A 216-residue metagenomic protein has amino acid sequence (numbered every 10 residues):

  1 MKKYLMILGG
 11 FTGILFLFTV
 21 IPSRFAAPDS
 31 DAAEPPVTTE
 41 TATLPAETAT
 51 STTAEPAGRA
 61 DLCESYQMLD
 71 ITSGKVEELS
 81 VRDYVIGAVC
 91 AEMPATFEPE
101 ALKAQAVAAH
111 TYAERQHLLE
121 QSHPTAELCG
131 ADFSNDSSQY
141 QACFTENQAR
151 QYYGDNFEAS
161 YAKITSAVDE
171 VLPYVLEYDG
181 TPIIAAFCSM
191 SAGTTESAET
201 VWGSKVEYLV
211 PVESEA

Functional and structural regions predicted by a protein language model:
M1-A216: Conserved, single-site charged/polar hotspot
